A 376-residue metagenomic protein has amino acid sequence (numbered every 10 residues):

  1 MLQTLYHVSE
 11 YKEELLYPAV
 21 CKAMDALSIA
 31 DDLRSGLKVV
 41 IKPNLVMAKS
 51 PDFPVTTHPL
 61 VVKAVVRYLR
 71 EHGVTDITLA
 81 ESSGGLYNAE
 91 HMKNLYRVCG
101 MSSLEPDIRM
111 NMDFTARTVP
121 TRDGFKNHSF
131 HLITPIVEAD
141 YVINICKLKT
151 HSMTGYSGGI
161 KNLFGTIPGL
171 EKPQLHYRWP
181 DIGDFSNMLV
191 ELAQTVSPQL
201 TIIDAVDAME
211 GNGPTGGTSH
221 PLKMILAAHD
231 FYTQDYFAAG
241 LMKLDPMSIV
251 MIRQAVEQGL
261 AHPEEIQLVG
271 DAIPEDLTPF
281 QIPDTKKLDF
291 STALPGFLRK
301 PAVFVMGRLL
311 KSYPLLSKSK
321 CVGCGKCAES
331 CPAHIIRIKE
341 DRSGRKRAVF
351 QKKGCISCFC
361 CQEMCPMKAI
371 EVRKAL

Functional and structural regions predicted by a protein language model:
M1-K318, V322, A328, R337-R347 (+2 more regions): N-terminal and secondary-structure boundary signal
C331: Cysteine-nucleophile amide-bond enzymes
I356: Extended, alpha-helix-rich binding/interface surfaces that flank or overlap catalytic cores and mediate recognition
F359: Short beta-to-alpha loop/turn elements within the nucleotide-binding domains of ABC transporters
